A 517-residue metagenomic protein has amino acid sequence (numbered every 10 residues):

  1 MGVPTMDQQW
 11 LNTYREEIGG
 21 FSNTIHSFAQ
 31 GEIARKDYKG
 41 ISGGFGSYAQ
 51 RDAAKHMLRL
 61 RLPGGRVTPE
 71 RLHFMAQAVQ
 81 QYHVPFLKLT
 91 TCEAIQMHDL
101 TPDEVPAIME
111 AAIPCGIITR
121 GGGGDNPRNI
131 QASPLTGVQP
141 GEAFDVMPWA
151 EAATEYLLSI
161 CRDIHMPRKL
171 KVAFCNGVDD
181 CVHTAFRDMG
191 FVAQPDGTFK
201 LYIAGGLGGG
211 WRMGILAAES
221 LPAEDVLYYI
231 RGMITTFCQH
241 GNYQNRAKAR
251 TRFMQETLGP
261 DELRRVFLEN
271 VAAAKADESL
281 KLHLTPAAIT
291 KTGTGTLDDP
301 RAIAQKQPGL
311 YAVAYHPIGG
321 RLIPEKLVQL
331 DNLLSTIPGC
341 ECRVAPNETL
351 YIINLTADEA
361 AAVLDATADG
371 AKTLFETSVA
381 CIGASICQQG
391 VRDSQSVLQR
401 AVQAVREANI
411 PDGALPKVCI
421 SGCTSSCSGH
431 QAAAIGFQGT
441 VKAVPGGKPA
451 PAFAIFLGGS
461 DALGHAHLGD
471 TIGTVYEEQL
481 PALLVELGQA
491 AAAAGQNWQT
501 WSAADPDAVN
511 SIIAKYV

Functional and structural regions predicted by a protein language model:
M1-R71, D179-D180, F191, T294-L310: N-terminal basic/disordered segments at the start of proteins
G2-P4, A29-I33, K55-T198, Y228 (+1 more regions): Small-residue-enriched alpha-helical segments and adjacent helix-cap loops that form tight helix-helix packing
G2-P4, Q8, M166-R265, A433-Q496: Mobile "lid/hinge" segments at catalytic clefts and subdomain interfaces of large enzymes
I41-S47, H73-V84, I203, T235-C238 (+2 more regions): Short amphipathic beta-strand starts and helix->beta connectors
G46-D52, H83-L89, Q239-Q244, R301-Q307 (+2 more regions): Short, flexible, solvent-exposed loop/turn segments with mixed acidic/basic and small polar residues
P85-L89, I160-P167, C238-Q255, E262 (+5 more regions): Flexible, glycine/charged-enriched surface loops at secondary-structure junctions
D99, D103-A107, A111-G116, C238-A302 (+1 more regions): Terminal amphipathic helices with adjacent charged low-complexity linkers/tails
A304-Y311, I318-V344, L484-E486, A490-A493 (+1 more regions): Long hydrophobic segments that form regular secondary structure
